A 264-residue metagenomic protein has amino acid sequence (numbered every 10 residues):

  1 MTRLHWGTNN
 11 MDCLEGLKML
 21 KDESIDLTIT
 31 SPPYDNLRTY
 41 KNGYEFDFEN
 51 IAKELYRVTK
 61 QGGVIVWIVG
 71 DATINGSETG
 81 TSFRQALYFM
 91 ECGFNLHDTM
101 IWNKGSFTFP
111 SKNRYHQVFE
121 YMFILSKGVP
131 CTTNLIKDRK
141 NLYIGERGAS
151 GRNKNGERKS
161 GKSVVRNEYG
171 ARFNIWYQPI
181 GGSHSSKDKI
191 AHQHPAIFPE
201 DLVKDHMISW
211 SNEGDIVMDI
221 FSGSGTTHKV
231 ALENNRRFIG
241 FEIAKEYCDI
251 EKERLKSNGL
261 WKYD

Functional and structural regions predicted by a protein language model:
M1-Y263: Core catalytic lobe of class I
